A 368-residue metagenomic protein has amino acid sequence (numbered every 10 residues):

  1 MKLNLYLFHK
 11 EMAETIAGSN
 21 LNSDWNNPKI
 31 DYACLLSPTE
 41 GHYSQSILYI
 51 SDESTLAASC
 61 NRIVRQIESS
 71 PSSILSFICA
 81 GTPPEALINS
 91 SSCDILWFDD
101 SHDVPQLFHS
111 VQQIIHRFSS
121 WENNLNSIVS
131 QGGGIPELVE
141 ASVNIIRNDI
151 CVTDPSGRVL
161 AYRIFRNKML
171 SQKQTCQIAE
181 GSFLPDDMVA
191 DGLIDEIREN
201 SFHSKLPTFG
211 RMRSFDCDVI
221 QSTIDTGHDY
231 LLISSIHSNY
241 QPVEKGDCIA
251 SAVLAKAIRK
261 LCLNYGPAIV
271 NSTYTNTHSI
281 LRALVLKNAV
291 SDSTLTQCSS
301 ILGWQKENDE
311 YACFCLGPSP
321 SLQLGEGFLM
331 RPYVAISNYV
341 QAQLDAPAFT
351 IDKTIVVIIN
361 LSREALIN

Functional and structural regions predicted by a protein language model:
M1-S279, L302, E307-N308, Q341-R363 (+1 more regions): Alpha-helical/coil-rich non-catalytic "connector" segments in signaling and regulatory proteins
Y274-D292: Regulatory cytosolic signal-relay segments
V285, G317-P320, L361: Short, flexible loop/turn elements at secondary-structure junctions
L286-Q305, V334-N338: Short regulatory alpha-helical coupling segments that immediately precede and/or link into cyclic nucleotide signaling
K306-Q323: Catalytic-site or vestigial catalytic-site microsegments of nucleotide-handling domains
P320-S337: Conserved long alpha-helical elements within nucleotide-processing catalytic cores of c-di-GMP signaling and class III
